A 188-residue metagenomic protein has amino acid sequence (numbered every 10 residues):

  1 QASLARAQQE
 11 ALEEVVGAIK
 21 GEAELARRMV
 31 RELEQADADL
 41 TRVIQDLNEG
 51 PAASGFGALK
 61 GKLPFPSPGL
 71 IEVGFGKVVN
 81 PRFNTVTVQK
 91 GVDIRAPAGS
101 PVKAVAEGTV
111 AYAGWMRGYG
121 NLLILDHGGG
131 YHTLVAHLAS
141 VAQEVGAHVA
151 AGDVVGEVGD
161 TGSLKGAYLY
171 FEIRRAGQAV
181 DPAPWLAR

Functional and structural regions predicted by a protein language model:
Q1-K60: Alpha-helical oligomerization segments with coiled-coil/rod-like character
L63-R188: Catalytic cores of peptidoglycan-degrading enzymes
